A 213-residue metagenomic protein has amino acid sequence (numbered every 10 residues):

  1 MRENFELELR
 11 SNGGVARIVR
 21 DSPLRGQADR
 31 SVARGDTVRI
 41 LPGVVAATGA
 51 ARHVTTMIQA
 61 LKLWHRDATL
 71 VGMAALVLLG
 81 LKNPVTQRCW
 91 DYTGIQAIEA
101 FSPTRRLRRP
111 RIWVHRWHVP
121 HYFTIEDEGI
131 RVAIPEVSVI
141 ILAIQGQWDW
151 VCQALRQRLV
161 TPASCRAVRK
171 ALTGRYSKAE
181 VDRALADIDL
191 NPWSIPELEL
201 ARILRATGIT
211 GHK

Functional and structural regions predicted by a protein language model:
M1-Y176: Short gly/ser-rich loop at a beta-strand->alpha-helix junction or flexible surface loop bordering the NTP-binding
I18, P23, L155-K213: Surface segments flanking catalytic/ligand-binding clefts of nucleic-acid enzymes
